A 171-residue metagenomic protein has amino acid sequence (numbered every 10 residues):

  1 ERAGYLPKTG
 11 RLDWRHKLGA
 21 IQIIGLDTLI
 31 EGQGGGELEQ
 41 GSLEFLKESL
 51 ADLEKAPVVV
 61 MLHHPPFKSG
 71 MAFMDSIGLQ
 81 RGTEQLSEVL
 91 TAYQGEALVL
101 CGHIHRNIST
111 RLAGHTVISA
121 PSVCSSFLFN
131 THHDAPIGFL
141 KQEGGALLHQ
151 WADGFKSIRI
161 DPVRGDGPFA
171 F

Functional and structural regions predicted by a protein language model:
E1-D52, P57, G82-G95, A113 (+4 more regions): Extended active-site neighborhood of metal-dependent phosphoesterases/phosphodiesterases
D27, V59-L62, G95-H105, I118-A120: Active-site neighborhood of phospho(di)ester-bond hydrolases with catalytic His/Asp-centered motifs
E31-G34, P65-G70, E96-R111, S125-F127: Active-site environment of divalent metal-dependent phosphoester hydrolases
L53-G70: Short acidic, glycine-rich surface-loop motifs adjacent to enzyme active sites
S69-A72, A170: N-terminal active-site segment of His-dependent metallophosphoesterases
F73-L79: Short, surface-exposed, charged loop/turn segments at secondary-structure junctions
G154-R164: Short, well-ordered strand-loop elements centered on a beta-strand within folded domains, enriched for acidic residues
V163-F171: C-terminal/domain-terminus segments
